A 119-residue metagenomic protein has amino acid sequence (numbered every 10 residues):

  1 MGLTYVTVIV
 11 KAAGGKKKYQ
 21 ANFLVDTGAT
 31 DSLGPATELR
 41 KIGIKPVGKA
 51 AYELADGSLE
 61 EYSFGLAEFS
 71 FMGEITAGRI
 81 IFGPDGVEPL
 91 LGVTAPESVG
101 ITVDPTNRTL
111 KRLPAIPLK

Functional and structural regions predicted by a protein language model:
M1-K119: Pepsin/retropepsin-fold aspartyl endopeptidases
